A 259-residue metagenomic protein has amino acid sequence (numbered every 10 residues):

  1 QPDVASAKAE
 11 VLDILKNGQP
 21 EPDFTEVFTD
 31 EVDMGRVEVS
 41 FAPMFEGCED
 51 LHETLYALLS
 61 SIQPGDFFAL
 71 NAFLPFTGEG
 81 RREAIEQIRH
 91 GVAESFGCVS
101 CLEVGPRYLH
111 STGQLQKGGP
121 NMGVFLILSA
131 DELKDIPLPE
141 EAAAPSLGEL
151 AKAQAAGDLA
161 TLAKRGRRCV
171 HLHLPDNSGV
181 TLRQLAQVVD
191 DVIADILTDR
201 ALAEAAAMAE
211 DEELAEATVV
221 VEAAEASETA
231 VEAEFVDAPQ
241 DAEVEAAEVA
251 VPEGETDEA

Functional and structural regions predicted by a protein language model:
Q1-D211: Phosphate-moiety recognition in structured ligand-binding domains
Q114-Q116, A223-A226, A238: Short proline/glycine-enriched turn/loop segments at secondary-structure junctions
T181, E213-E216, E228, P239 (+1 more regions): Non-membrane alpha-helical secondary structure
E204-E228: Intrinsically disordered, low-complexity mixed-charge segments
A230-A259: Long, low-complexity, intrinsically disordered segments
